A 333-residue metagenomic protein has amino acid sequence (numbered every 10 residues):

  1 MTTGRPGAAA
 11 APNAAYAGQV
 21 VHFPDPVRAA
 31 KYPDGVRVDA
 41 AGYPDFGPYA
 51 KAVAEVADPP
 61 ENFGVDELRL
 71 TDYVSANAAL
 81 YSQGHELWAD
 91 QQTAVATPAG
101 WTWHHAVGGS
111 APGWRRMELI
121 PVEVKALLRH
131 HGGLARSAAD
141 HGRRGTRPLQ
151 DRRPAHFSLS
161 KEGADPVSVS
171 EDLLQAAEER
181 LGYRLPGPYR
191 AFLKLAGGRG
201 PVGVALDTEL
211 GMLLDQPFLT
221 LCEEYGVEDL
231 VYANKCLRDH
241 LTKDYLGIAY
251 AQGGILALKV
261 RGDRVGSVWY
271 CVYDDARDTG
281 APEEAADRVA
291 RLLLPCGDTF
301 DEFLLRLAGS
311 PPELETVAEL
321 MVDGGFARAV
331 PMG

Functional and structural regions predicted by a protein language model:
M1-T102, A106-R152: Nuclease and nuclease-like effector domains acting on nucleic acids or nucleotide cofactors
N62-G64, L127-R129, G254-A257, D275-A285: Short, surface-exposed beta-strand/loop "edge" segments at domain boundaries and coil↔beta transitions
G108, I255-R261: Short, surface-exposed beta-strand/loop micro-motifs that present aromatic residues
V122-V124, A249-A251, R261, C271-Y273 (+1 more regions): Structured loops at beta-to-helix junctions and adjacent beta-edge loops in soluble globular domains
A138-D151, L304-G333: Acidic, proline/glycine-rich low-complexity IDRs
Q150-I255, V330-G333: A surface-exposed partner-binding patch
R264-V268: A short alpha->loop->secondary-structure connector
D274-L304: Compact, glycine/acidic-enriched structural inserts
